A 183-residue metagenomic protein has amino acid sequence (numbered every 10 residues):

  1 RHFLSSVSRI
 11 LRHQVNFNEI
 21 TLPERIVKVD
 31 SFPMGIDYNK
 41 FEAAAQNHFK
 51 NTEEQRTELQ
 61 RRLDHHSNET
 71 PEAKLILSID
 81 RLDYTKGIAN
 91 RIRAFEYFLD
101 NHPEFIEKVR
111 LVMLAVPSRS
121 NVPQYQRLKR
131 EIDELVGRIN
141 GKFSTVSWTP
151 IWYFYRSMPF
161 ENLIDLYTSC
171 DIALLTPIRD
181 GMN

Functional and structural regions predicted by a protein language model:
R1-N183: Catalytic cores of carbohydrate-active enzymes across secretory and cytosolic contexts
